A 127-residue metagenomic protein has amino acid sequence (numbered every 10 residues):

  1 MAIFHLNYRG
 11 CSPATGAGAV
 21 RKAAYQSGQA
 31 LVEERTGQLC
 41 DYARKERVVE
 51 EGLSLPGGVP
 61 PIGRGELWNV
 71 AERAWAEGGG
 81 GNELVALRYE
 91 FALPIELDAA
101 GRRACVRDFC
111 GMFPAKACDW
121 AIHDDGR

Functional and structural regions predicted by a protein language model:
M1-R127: N-terminal nicking endonuclease/strand-transfer module with a His-rich metal-binding environment and a catalytic Tyr
